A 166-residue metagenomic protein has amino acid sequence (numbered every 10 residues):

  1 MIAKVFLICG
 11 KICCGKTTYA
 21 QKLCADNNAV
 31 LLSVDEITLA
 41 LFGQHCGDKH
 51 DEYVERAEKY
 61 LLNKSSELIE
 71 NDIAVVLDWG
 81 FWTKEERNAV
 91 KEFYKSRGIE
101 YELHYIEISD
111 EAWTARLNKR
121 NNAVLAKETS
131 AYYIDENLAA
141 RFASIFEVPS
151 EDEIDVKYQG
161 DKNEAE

Functional and structural regions predicted by a protein language model:
V5: Walker A (P-loop) ATP-phosphate-binding motif of ABC ATPase nucleotide-binding domains
I8: Hydrophobic anchor at the beta1->P-loop junction of P-loop NTPases
K11: P-loop (Walker A) phosphate-binding loop of NTP-binding proteins
C14, T18-I73: Conserved substrate/cofactor phosphate-moiety recognition/catalytic segment in nucleotide-dependent phosphotransferases
A29-L31, Y101-Y105, E153-Y158: Conserved beta-strand scaffold positions in the cores of enzyme catalytic domains, especially in NTP/NDP-utilizing
Y53-Y101: Glycine-rich phosphate-binding loop used to anchor ATP phosphates in small-molecule kinases, encompassing both
S96, A140-E166: NTP-dependent small-molecule kinase module
R97-E147: A glycine- and Lys/Arg-enriched "phosphate-lid" helix/loop adjacent to the NTP-binding pocket of small-molecule kinases
